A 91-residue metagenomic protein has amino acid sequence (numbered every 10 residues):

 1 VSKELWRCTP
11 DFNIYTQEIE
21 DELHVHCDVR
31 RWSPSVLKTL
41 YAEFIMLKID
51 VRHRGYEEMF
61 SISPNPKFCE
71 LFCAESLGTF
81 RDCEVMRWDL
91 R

Functional and structural regions predicted by a protein language model:
S2, P10-E22, L77-F80: A conserved beta-strand-loop-helix scaffold within acyl/acetyltransferase catalytic domains
W6: Nucleic-acid-interacting cores, centered on viral/eukaryotic replication and modification enzymes
I19-S33, E84: Conserved acetyl-CoA binding element of GNAT-fold acetyltransferases
D28-R30, P64-N65, D89: Beta-hairpin (beta-strand-turn-beta-strand) motif
P34-D50: Conserved acetyl-CoA-binding loop-helix of GNAT-fold acetyltransferases
V51-P64: Conserved GNAT acetyl-CoA-binding A-motif
P64-R81: Conserved active-site alpha-helix within GNAT-family acetyltransferase domains
D82-R91: C-terminal "cap" of GNAT-fold acetyltransferases
